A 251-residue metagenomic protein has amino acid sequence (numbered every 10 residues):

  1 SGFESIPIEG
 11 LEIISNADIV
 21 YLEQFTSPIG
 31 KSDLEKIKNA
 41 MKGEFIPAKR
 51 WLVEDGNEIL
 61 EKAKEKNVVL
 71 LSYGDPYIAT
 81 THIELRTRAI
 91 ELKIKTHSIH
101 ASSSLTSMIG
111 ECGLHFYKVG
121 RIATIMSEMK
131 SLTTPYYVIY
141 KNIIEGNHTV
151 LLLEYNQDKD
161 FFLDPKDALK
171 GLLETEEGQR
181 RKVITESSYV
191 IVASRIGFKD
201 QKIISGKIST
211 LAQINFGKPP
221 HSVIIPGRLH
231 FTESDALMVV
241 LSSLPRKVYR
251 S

Functional and structural regions predicted by a protein language model:
S1-K95, I99: Class I S-adenosyl-L-methionine
A17-V20, A40, K66, C112-H115 (+3 more regions): Change "in soluble alpha/beta enzymes" to "in soluble alpha/beta proteins
D18-I19, E44-F45, N67-L70, H97 (+5 more regions): Structural motif
E23-F25, A48-R50, Y73-G74, S102 (+4 more regions): Fold-independent oxyanion-binding glycine-rich loops and adjacent beta-strand/coil segments at enzyme active sites
K36, E58, K62, R88 (+4 more regions): Alpha-helical scaffold segments in soluble metabolic enzymes
I59-E65, E111-H115, T133-V138, I203-T210: Short, surface-exposed amphipathic charged segments that create phosphate/polyanion-binding patches used for binding
G74-V150: Class I SAM-dependent methyltransferase SAM-binding "motif I" and its flanking Rossmann-like core
I143-S251: A contiguous loop/helix-start segment that scaffolds small-molecule binding in enzyme catalytic cores
